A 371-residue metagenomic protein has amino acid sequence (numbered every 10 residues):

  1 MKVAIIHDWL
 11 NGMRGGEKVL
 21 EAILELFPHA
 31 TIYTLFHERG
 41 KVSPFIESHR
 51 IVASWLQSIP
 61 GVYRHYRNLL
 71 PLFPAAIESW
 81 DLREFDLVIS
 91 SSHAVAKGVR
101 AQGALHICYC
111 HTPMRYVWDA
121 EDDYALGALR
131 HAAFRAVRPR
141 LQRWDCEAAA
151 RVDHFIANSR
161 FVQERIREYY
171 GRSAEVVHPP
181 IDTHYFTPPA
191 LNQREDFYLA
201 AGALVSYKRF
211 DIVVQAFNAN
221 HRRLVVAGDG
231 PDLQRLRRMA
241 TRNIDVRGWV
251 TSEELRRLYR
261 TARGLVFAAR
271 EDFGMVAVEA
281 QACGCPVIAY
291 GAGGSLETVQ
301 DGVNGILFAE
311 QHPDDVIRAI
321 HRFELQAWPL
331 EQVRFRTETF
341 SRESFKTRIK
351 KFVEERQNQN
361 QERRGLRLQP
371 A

Functional and structural regions predicted by a protein language model:
L26-K97: Active-site donor-binding segments of glycosyltransferases and PAPS-dependent sulfotransferases
L126-F155, Q163-E164: Membrane-proximal helix-turn-helix segments that form the acceptor-binding/catalytic region of lipid-linked
T187-V225: Conserved donor-binding/catalytic core segment of Leloir-type glycosyltransferases
Q234-E254: Nucleotide-activated donor-binding/catalytic signature segment of Leloir-type glycosyltransferases, i.e., the conserved
R260-D272, C285: Acidic donor-binding loop of glycosyltransferase active sites
P286-Y290, V299: Short hydrophobic beta-strand element within catalytic cores of glycosyltransferases and related nucleotide-activated
D301-G302, I306-H312, I320-A327: Conserved acidic donor-binding segment of nucleotide-sugar-dependent glycosyltransferases
D314, L325-R367: A charged, aromatic-enriched C-terminal amphipathic alpha-helix characteristic of glycosyltransferases across folds
